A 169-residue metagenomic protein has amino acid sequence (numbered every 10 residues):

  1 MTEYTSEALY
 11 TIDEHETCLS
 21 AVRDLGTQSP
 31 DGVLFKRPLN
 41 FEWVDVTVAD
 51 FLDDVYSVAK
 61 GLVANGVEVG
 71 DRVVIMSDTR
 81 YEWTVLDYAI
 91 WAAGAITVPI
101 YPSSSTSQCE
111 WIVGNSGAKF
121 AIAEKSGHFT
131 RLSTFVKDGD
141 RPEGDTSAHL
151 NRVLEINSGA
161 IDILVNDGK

Functional and structural regions predicted by a protein language model:
M1-T17: Flexible, non-catalytic linker and terminal segments flanking ANL/adenylate-forming cores
T11, H15, V44, V48 (+1 more regions): Flexible, glycine- and charge-enriched loops at secondary-structure boundaries
I12, M76, I122: Active-site-adjacent beta-strand anchor residues
D13-L34, D53: A short N-terminal helical cap/helix-turn-helix that marks the beginning of AMP-binding/adenylate-forming
C18, V22, W43-D45, W83-T84 (+4 more regions): Tryptophan-centric aromatic hotspots in well-structured domains and transmembrane helices
L34-Y88, S105-G114: Conserved AMP-binding/adenylate-forming core of the ANL superfamily
N65, A92-G168: Structural core segment of the AMP-binding/adenylate-forming
